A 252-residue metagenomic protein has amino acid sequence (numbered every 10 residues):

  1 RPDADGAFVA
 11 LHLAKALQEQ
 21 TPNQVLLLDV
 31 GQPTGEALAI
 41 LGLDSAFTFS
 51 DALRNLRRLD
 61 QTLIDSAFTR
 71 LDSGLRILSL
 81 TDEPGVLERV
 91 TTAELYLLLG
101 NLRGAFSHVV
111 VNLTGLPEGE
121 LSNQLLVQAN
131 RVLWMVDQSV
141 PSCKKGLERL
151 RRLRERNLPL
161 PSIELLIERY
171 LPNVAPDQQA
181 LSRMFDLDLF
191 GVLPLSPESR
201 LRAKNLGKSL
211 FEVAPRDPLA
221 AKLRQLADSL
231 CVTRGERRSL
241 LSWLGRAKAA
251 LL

Functional and structural regions predicted by a protein language model:
R1-L26: Walker A (P-loop) phosphate-binding motif
P2, T34, D82-G85: A short, flexible beta-alpha/helix-coil linker loop
L11, A46, S50, Q61 (+7 more regions): Amphipathic alpha-helical transducer elements in NTP-driven molecular machines
Q20-I77: Phosphate-binding loop that captures ATP/GTP phosphates
V30-G31, L80-T81, L113-T114: Fold-independent oxyanion-binding glycine-rich loops and adjacent beta-strand/coil segments at enzyme active sites
S50-R57, P84-E88, V140-P141: Flexible beta-alpha connector loops of hexameric P-loop NTPases
R89, E94-L98, R103-G104, H108 (+2 more regions): Conserved catalytic-core segment of NTP-binding enzymes
R152-L252: C-terminal lobe/tail of nucleotide-utilizing enzymes
